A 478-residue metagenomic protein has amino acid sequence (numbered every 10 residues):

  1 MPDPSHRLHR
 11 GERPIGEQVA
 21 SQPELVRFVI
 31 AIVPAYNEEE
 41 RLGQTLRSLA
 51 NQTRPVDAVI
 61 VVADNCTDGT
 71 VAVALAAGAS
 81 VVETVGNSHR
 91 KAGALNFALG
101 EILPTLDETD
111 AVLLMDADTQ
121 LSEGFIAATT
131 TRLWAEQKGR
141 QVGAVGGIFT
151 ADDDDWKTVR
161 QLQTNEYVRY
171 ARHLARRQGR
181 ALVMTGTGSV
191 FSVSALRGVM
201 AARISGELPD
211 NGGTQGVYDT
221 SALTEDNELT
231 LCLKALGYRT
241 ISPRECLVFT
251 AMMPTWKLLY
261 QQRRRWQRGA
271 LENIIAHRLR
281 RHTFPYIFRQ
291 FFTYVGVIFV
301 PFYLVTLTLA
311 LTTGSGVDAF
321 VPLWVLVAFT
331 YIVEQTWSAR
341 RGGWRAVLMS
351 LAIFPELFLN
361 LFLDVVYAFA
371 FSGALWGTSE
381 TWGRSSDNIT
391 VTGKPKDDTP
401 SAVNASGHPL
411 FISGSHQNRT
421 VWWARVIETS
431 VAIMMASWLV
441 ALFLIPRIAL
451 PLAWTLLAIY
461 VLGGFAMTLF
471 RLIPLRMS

Functional and structural regions predicted by a protein language model:
M1-S48: N-proximal low-complexity "stem/linker" segments adjacent to membrane-targeting elements
R27-I30, A58, E228: Cell-envelope/extracellular polymer assembly enzymes that use nucleotide-activated donors
G43, D68-A76, G124: Acidic helix N-cap motif at the loop->helix transition within catalytic regions of sugar-transfer enzymes
R47-V56: Short, acidic, metal-binding catalytic loop of nucleotide-sugar glycosyltransferases
D57-C66, T84: Short beta-strand/loop segment that forms part of the nucleotide-sugar
R90-A94, A98-D107, E123-A222, R264-L271 (+1 more regions): Long helical/loop segments within the catalytic core of UDP-sugar-dependent glycosyltransferases, especially the large
T105-Q120: Short beta-strand-to-loop acidic/aromatic patch adjacent to the donor-nucleotide binding site
F292-G377, E428, A432-S478: Membrane-embedded multi-pass helical conduit in multi-pass membrane proteins, especially envelope-biosynthetic
